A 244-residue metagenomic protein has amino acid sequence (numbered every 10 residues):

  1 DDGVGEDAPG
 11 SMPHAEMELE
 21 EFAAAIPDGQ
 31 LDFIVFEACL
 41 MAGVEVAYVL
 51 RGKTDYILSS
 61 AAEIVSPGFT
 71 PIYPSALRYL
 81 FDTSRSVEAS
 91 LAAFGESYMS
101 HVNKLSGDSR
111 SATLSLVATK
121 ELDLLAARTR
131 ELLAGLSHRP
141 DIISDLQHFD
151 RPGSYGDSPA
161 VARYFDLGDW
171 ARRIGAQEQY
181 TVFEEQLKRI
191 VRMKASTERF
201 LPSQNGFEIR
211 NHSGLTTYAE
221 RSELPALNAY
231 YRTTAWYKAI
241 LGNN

Functional and structural regions predicted by a protein language model:
D2-N244: Terminal, contiguous helix-loop blocks that mediate binding/assembly
